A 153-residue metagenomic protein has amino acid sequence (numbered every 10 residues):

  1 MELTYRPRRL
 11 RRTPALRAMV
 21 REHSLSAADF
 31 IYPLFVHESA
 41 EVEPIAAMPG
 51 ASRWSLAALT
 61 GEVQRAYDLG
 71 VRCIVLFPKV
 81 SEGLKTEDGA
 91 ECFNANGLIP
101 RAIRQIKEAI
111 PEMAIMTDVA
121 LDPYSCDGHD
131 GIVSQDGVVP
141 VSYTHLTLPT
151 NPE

Functional and structural regions predicted by a protein language model:
M1-F35: N-terminal amphipathic alpha-helix/helix-capping segment at the start of soluble metabolic enzymes
L25-A51, M116-P140: N-terminal small/glycine-rich loop or linker at the start of catalytic domains across soluble metabolic enzymes
L34, V71-K79, E112-A120: Short beta-strand segments at enzyme active-site cores
E43-A51, C73-N96: Glycine-rich, proline-tolerant flexible connector loops at the mouths of alpha/beta enzymes
A47-L69: Active-site cofactor/substrate anionic-group-binding motifs, chiefly glycine- and Lys/Arg-rich phosphate-binding loops
L59, A95-I99, L146: Aromatic/hydrophobic pocket-lining residues that form the small-molecule binding cavity in soluble enzyme cores
D88-T117: Alpha-helix-loop-beta-strand connector modules within alpha/beta enzyme cores
T144-T150: Conserved small/polar residues in nucleotide/adenosyl-binding loops
